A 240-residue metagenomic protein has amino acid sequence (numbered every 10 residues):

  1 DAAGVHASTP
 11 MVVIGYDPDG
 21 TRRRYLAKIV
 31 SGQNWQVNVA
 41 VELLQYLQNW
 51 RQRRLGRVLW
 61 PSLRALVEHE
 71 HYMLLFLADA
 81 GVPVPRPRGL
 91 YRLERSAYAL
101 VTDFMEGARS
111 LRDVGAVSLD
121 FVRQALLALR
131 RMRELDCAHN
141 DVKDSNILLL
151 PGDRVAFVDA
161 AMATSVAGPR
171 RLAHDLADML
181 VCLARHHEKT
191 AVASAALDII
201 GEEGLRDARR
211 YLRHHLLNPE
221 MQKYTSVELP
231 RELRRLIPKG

Functional and structural regions predicted by a protein language model:
D1-Y25, Y46, A208-L236: Intrinsic disorder/low-complexity detector
G4-D103, E134: Conserved ATP-binding subdomain of kinase catalytic cores across diverse folds
P10-V13, L126-V166, R170: Active-site acidic catalytic loop and adjacent metal/ATP-binding pocket of ATP-dependent phosphoryl transfer enzymes
V39-V41, L111-G115, G168-P169: Short acidic, glycine/proline-rich loop/turn micro-motifs
L63, V67-P85, A108-S145: Conserved kinase catalytic-core helix
A80-Y98, D144, L149-P151, M162 (+2 more regions): A cross-family kinase active-site recognition segment
Y98-M105, R154-D159: A short beta-strand motif that forms the metal-chelation/ATP-contact edge of phosphoryl-transfer active sites
L150, A156-I237: C-lobe/activation-segment region of protein kinase-like
